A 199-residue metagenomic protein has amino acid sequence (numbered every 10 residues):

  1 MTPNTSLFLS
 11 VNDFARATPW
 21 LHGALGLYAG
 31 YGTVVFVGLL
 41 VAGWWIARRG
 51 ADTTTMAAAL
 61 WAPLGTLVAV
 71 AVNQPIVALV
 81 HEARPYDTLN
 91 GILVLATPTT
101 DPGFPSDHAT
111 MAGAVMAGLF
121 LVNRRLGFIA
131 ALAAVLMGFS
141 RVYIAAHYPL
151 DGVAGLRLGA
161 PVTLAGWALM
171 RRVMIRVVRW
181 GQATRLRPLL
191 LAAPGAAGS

Functional and structural regions predicted by a protein language model:
M1-F36, N73-D101, G181-S199: N-terminal transmembrane-helix/juxtamembrane module of multi-pass inner/ER membrane proteins
T2, P19, L67, A71-P75 (+1 more regions): Transmembrane alpha-helix boundary/anchor motif
S10, R49-M56, M170, V178: Hydrophobic/basic alpha-helical segments enriched in Actinobacteria
W20, A51-A57, V122-I129: Membrane-helix interface segments
L40-V72: Interfacial segments of alpha-helical transmembrane regions
R49, V80-H81, I144-Y148: Short helix-capping/hinge motifs at transmembrane helix termini and TM-loop junctions
P63-A78, F128-R141: Small-polar-interrupted transmembrane alpha-helices in polytopic inner-membrane proteins
A96-S199: Membrane-embedded catalytic cores of phosphoryl/pyrophosphoryl-handling enzymes
